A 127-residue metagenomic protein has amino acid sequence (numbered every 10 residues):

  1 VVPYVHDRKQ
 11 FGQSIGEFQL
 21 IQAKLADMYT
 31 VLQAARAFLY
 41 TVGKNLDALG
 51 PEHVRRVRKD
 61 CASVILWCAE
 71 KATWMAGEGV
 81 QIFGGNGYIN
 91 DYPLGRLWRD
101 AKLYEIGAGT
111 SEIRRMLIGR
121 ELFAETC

Functional and structural regions predicted by a protein language model:
V1-C127: Alpha-helical interface subdomain recognition
